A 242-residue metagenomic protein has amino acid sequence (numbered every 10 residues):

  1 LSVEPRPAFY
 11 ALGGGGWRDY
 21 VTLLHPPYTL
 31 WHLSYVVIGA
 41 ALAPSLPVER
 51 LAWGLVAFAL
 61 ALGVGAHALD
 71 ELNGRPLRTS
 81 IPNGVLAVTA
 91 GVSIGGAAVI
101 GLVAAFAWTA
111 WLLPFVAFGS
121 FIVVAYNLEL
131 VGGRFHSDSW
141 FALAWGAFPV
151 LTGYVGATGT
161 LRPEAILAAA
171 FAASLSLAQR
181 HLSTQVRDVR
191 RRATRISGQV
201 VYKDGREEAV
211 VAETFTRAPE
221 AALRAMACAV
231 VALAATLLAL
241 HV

Functional and structural regions predicted by a protein language model:
L1-S80, V85-V123, L143-V242: Hydrophobic alpha-helical transmembrane segments
L128-W140: Membrane-helix interface "capping/anchor" motifs
